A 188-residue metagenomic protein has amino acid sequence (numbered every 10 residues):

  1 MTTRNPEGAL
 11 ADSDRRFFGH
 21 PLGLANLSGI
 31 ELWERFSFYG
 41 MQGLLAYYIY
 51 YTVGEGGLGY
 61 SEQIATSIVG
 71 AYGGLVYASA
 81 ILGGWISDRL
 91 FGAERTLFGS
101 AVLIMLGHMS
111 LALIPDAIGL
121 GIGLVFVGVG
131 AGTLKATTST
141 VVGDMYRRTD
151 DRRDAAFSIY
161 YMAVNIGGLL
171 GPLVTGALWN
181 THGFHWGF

Functional and structural regions predicted by a protein language model:
L32, G107, I118-L134: Hydrophobic core of transmembrane alpha-helices in multi-pass small-molecule transporters, especially MFS/SLC-type
G43-T66: Short amphipathic helix-loop junctions that connect adjacent transmembrane helices in Major Facilitator Superfamily/SLC
I49-Y50, I86-D88, V174-G183: Interfacial helix-cap and linker-helix signal at transmembrane-aqueous boundaries of multi-pass secondary transporters
E55, G99-L120: C-terminal ends and interior cores of transmembrane alpha-helices in multi-pass membrane transporters/permeases
T66-S87, K135, L169: Central cavity-lining transmembrane alpha-helices of secondary-active solute carriers, predominantly the Major
V76, R152-N180: Glycine-rich segments within core transmembrane alpha-helices of 12-TM secondary carriers
R89-A101: Cytoplasmic membrane-interface "Motif A"-like loop-to-helix N-cap segments of 12-TM Major Facilitator Superfamily
T133-R148: Intracellular juxtamembrane helix-capping segments at the cytosolic ends of symmetry-related transmembrane helices
